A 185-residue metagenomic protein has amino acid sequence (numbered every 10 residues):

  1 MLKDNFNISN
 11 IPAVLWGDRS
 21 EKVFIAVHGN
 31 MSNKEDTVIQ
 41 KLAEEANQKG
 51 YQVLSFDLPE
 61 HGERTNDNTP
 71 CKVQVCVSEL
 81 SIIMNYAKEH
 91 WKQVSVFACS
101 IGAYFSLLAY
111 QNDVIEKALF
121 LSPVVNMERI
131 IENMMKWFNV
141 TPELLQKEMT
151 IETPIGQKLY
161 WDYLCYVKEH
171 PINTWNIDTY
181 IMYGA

Functional and structural regions predicted by a protein language model:
M1-R19: N-terminal cap/lid segment of alpha/beta-hydrolase-fold proteins
E21-G29: Short beta-strand element of the alpha/beta-hydrolase
N30-T37: Short substrate-entry loop that stabilizes the transition state in hydrolases
V38-I39, A43-T65: Conserved alpha/beta-hydrolase
H61-H90: Catalytic nucleophile-loop/oxyanion-hole region of alpha/beta-hydrolase and closely related hydrolase-like folds
Q93-A98, L121: Short beta-strand immediately N-terminal to the catalytic nucleophile in serine-hydrolase-like folds
A98-S106: Gly/Ala-rich beta-loop-alpha elbow adjacent to hydrolase catalytic centers
Y104, D113-A185: The alpha/beta-hydrolase serine catalytic core
